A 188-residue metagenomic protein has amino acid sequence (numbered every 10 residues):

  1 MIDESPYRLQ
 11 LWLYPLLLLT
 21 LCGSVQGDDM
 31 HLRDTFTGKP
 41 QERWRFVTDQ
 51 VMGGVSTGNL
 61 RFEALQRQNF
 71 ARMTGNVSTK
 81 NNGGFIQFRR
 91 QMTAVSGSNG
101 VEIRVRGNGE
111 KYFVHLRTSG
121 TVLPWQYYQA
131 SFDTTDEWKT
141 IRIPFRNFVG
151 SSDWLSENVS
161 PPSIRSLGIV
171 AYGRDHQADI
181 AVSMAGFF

Functional and structural regions predicted by a protein language model:
M1, L18, S151: Short regulatory "switch" loops immediately downstream of catalytic or recognition motifs within protein catalytic
D3-Y14: Bacterial N-terminal signal peptides that target proteins for export
Y14-L21: Bacterial N-terminal signal peptides
V25-F188: Beta-rich carbohydrate-recognition modules and glycan-binding surfaces
